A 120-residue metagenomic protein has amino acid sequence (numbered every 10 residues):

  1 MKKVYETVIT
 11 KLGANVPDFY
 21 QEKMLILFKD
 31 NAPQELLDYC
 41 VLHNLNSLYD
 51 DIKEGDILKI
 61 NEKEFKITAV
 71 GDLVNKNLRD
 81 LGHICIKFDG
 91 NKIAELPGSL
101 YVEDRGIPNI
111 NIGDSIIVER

Functional and structural regions predicted by a protein language model:
M1-K23: N-terminal, charge-rich interaction modules
I26-F28, G90-R120: Helix-rich interaction surfaces within compact, conserved domain-sized segments that mediate assembly or partner
L36-S47, I93-V102: Short, structured beta-strand/loop micro-motifs enriched in basic residues and often containing a Trp
D50-K53, K59, I110: Short, well-ordered loop/turn sites that connect or cap secondary structure elements
N61-E62, R120: Conserved "cap/hinge" positions at secondary-structure junctions
E64-L73: Short beta-strand-centered aromatic/proline hotspots
V74-C85: Short, solvent-exposed secondary-structure boundary/capping segments
